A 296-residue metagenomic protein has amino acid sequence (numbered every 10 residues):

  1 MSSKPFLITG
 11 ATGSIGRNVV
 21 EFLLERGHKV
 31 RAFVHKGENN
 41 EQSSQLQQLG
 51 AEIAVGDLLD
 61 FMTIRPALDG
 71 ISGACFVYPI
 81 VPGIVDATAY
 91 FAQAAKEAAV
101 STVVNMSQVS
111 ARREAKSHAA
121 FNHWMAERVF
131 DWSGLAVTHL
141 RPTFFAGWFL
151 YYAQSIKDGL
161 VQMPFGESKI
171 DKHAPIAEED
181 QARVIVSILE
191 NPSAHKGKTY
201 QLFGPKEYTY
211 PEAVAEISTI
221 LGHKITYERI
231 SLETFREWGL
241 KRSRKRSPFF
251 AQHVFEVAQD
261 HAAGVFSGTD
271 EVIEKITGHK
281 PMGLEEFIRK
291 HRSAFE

Functional and structural regions predicted by a protein language model:
M1-S3, F295-E296: Eukaryotic N-terminal low-complexity, Ser/Thr- and Lys/Arg-rich leader segments that predominantly function as
S2-Q45, L59-M62, P66-D69, I80-T102 (+4 more regions): Oxidoreductase cofactor-interface core, primarily capturing Rossmann-like NAD(P)-dependent enzymes
E52-A54: Conserved SAM-binding strand-loop segment of SAM-dependent methyltransferases
G56, I230: Cofactor-binding loops of NAD(P)H-dependent oxidoreductases, dominated by short-chain dehydrogenase/reductases
T63, G73, E286: Residue-level recognition of oxygen-bearing side chains
E178, Y210, L232, G283-L284: Structural motif detector for alpha-helix initiation sites
H195, E233-E296: A hydrophobic C-terminal alpha-helical subdomain
